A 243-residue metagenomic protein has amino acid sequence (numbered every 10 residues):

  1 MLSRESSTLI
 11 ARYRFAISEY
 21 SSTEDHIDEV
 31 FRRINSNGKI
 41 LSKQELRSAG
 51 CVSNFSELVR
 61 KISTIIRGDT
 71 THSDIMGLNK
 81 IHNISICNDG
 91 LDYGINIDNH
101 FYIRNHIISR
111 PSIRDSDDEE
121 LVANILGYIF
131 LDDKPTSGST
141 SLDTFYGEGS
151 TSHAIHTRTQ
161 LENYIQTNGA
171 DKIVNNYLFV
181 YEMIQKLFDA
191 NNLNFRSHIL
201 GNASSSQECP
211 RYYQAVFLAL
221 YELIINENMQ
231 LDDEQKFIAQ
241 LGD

Functional and structural regions predicted by a protein language model:
M1-S137: Basic- and aromatic-enriched surface patches that contact anionic nucleotides/nucleic acids
E119-D243: C-terminal subdomains that position terminal phosphate/3'-OH groups for nucleotidyl transfer/ligation, primarily on
